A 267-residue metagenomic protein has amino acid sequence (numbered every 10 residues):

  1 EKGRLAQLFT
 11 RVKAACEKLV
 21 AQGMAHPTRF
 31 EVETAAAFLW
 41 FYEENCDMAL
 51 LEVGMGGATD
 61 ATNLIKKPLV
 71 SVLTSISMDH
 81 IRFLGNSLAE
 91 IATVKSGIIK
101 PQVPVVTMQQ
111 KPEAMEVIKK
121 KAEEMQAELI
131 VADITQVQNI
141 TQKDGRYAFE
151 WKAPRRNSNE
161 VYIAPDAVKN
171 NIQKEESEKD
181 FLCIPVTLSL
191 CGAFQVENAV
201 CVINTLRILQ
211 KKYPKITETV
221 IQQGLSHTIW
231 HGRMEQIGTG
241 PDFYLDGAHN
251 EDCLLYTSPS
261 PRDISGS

Functional and structural regions predicted by a protein language model:
E1-K66, R82-L84, P112-E113: ATP-dependent carboxylate-amine ligase catalytic core
V12-L19, E44, V94, I98 (+5 more regions): Change "in soluble alpha/beta enzymes" to "in soluble alpha/beta proteins
M24-A25, V105-T107, Y244-L245: Short catalytic-loop micro-motif centered on adjacent basic/acidic residues
D47, P104, E128: Residue-level detector of anion-binding/catalytic polar loops
M48-L51, T59-V72, I76-D79, E90 (+3 more regions): Nucleotide phosphate-binding/pyrophosphate-handling subdomain across enzymes that bind or process nucleotide phosphates
M55-T59, L64-M125: Conserved catalytic-core segment of NTP-binding enzymes
M108-Q109, K121-K143, S189-A193, V220-H227 (+2 more regions): Beta-strand->loop->alpha-helix junctions that form or flank phosphate-binding loops in nucleotide-handling enzymes
W151: Acidic, glycine-rich loop-and-beta core segments that form the ion-binding/anion-interacting portion of active sites
